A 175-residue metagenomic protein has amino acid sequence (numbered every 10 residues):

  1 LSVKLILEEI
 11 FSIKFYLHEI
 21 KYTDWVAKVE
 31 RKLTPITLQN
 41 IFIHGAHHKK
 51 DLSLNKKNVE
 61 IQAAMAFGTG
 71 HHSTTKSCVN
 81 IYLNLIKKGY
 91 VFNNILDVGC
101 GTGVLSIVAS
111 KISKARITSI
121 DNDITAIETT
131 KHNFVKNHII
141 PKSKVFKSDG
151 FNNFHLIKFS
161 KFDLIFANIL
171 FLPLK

Functional and structural regions predicted by a protein language model:
L1-S53: N-terminal auxiliary segments of SAM/dcSAM-dependent transferases
S12-F15, I41, K56-K57, A115 (+1 more regions): A structural micro-motif
D24, I124-T125, N152, L172-P173: Short alpha-helical
P35-T74, Y82: Hydrophobic alpha-helical segments and helix pairs
K50, F151-L156: Short loop/turn elements that flank and shape the SAM/SAH-binding pocket of Class I
M65, T69-G150: Conserved SAM/SAH cofactor-binding pocket of Class I
F154-L164: A short acidic, Gly/Pro-enriched loop at the edge of an enzyme's catalytic core that lines a small-molecule cofactor
D163-K175: A short SAM/SAH-binding and catalytic strip from SAM-dependent methyltransferases
